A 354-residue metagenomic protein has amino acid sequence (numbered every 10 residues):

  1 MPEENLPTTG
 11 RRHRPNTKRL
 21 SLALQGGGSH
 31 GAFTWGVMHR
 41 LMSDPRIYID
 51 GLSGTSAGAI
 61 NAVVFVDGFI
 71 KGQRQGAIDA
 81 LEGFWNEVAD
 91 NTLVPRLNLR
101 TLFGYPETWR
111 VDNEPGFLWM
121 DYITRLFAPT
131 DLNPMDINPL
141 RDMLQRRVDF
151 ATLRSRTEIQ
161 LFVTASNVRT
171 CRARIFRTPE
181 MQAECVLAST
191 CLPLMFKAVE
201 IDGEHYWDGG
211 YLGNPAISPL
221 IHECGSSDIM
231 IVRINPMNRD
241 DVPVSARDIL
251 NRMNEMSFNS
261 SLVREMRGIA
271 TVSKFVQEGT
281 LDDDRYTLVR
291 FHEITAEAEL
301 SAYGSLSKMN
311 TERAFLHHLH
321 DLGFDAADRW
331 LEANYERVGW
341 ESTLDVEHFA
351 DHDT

Functional and structural regions predicted by a protein language model:
M1-N5: N-terminal acidic, proline/glycine-rich, low-complexity intrinsically disordered segments
L6, G10, P15-A23, G28-L132 (+8 more regions): Patatin-like phospholipase
L22-G27, G58, V163-V289, G323-D328 (+4 more regions): Conserved catalytic block of serine-dependent lipid acyl chemistry
V94-R100, R156-I159, K197-G203: Short coil/turn segments at secondary-structure boundaries
L102-W109, L161-V168, E341-T354: Amphipathic alpha-helical surface "interface" segments used for docking/oligomerization or membrane association within
I123-A128, E200-E204, G304-M309: Flexible glycine/proline-enriched surface loops and loop-helix/loop-strand junctions
F127-V163, R174-R177: Active-site periphery "cap/insert" segments of enzyme catalytic domains
M135, P139, L144, S273-T354: C-terminal helical/tail subdomains of lipid-metabolizing enzymes
